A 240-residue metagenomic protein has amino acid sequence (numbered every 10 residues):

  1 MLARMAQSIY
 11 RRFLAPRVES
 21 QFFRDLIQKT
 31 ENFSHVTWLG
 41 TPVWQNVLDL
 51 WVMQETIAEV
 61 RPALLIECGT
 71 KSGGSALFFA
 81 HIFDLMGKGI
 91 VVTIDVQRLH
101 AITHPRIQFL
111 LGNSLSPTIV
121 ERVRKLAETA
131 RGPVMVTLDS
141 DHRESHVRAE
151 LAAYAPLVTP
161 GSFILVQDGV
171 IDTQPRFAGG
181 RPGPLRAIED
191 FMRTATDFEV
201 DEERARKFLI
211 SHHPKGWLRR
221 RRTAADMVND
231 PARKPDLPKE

Functional and structural regions predicted by a protein language model:
M1-E240: A short alpha-helical cap/connector motif
